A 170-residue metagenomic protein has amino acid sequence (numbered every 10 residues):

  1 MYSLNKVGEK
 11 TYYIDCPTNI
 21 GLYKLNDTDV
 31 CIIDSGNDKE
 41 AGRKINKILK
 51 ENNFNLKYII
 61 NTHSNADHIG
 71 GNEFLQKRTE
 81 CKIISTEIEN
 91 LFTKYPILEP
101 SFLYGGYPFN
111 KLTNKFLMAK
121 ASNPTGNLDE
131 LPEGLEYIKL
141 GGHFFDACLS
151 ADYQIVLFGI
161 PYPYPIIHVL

Functional and structural regions predicted by a protein language model:
Y2-N52, Q154-L170: Conserved beta-strand hairpin/beta-sheet module of binuclear metal-dependent hydrolase folds, prominently
K6, Y13, S85, K139 (+1 more regions): Structural signal for conserved beta-strand scaffold positions within catalytic alpha/beta enzyme cores
G8, D27, E51, R78 (+2 more regions): Short, well-ordered coil/turn elements that cap or connect secondary structure elements
T18-N19, N65, E89, A151-D152: A generic "binding-loop/recognition-motif" signal
I33-G36, K57-H63, I84-E87, D146-A147 (+2 more regions): Active-site neighborhood of phospho(di)ester-bond hydrolases with catalytic His/Asp-centered motifs
D38-E40, S64-I69, N90-T93, P163-I166: Active-site environment of divalent metal-dependent phosphoester hydrolases
E40-T86, D129: Active-site metal-binding motif and surrounding structural segment of the metallo-beta-lactamase
L91-Y153: Metallo-beta-lactamase
